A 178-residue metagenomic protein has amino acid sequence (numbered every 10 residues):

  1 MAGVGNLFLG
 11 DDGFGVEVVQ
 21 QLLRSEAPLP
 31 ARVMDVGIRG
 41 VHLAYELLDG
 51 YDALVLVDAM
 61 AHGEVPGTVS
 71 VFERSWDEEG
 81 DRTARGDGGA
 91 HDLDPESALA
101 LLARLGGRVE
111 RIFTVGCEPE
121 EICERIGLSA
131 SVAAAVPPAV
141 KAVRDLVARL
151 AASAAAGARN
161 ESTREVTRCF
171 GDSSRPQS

Functional and structural regions predicted by a protein language model:
M1-V109, T114-C117, I126-P137, A142 (+2 more regions): N-terminal catalytic or cofactor-binding beta/alpha core of small enzyme domains
P119-E121: Short, internal active-site loops enriched in acidic
